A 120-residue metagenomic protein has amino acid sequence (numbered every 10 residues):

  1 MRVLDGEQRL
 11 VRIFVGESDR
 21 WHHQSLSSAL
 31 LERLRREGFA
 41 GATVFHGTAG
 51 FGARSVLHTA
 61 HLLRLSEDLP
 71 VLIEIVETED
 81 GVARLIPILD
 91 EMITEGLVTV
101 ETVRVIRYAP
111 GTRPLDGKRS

Functional and structural regions predicted by a protein language model:
M1-S120: Positively charged, small/polar-rich N-terminal and surface patches that mediate targeting and assembly and bind
